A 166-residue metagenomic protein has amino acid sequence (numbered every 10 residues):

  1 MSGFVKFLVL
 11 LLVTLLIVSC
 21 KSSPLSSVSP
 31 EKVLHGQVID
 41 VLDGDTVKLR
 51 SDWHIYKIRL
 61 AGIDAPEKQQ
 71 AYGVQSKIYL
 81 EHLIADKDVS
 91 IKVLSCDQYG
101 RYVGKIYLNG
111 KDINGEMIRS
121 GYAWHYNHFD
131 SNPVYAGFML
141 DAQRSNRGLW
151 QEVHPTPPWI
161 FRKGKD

Functional and structural regions predicted by a protein language model:
S2-D166: Small beta-barrel nucleic-acid-binding modules, primarily SNase/OB-fold domains and secondarily Tudor-like barrels
